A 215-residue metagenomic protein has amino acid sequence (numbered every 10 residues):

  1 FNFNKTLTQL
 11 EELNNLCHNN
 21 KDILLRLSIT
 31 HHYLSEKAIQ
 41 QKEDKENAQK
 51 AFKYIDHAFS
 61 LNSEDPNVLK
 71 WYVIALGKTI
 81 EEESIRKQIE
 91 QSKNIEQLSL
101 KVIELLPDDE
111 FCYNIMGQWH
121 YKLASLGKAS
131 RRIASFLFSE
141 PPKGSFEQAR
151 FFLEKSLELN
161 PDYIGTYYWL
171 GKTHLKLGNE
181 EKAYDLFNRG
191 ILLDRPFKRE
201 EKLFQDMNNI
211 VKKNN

Functional and structural regions predicted by a protein language model:
F1-E12, L16: Alpha-helical segment of the N-proximal tetratricopeptide repeat
F1-K5, I29-E64, W71-D108, Q118-K155 (+2 more regions): Short coil/linker segments at helix-helix boundaries
L16-C17, K21-D22: Glycine- and aromatic-enriched membrane insertion/assembly motifs of diderm outer-membrane and organelle channel
E81, W169-D185: Short, electropositive alpha-helical surface patch
A129-R132, Y184, I191-N215: Terminal, low-structured helical/coil segments at or just beyond the last alpha-helical repeat
K155, P161-D162, K172, L186: Outer membrane beta-barrel transmembrane domains
